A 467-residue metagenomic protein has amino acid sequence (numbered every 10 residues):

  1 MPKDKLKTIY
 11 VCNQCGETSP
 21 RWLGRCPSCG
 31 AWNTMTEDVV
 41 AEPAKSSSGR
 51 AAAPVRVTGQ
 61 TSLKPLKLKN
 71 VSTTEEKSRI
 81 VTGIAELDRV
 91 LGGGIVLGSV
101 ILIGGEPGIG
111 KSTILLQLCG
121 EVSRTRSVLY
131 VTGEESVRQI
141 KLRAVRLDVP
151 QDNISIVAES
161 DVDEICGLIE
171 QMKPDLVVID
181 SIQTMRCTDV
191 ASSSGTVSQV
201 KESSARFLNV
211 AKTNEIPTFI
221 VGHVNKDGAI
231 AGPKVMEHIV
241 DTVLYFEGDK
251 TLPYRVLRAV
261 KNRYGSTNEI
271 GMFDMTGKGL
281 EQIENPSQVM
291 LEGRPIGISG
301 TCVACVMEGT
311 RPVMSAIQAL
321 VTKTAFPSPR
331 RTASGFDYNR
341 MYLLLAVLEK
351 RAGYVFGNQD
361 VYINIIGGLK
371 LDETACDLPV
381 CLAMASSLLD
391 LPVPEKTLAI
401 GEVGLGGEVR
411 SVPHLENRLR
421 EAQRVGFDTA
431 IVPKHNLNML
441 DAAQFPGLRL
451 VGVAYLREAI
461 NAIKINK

Functional and structural regions predicted by a protein language model:
D4-Q14, T18-R89, V96-L102, I109-G120 (+6 more regions): Peripheral, non-AAA+ core regions of ATP-driven protein-machinery
E106, G133: P-loop (Walker A) phosphate-binding loop of NTP-binding proteins
V128-T132: Conserved RecA-like ASCE P-loop NTPase motor core of nucleic-acid helicases/translocases
V137: Divalent metal-dependent catalytic cores for phosphoryl transfer on phosphate-bearing substrates
